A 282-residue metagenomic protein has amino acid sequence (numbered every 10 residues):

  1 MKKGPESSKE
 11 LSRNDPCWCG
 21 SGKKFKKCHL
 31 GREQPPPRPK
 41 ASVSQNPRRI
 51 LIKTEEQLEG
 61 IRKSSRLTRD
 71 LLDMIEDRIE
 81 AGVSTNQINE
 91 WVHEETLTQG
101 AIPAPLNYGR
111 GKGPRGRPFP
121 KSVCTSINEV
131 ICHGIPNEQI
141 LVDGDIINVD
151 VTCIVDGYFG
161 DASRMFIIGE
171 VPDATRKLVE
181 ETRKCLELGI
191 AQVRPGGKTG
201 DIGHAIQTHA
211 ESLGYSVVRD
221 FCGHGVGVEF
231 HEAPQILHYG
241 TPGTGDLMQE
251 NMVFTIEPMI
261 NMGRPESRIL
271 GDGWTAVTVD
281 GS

Functional and structural regions predicted by a protein language model:
K3-P5, T241-P242: A generic local structural motif
E6-S12: Short, flexible, mixed-charge glycine/proline-rich loop motifs that serve as phosphate/nucleic-acid-contacting
R13, S21-S282: Active-site neighborhoods and metal-handling regions in enzymes and metal-associated proteins
C17: Short cysteine-rich clusters marking metal-coordination/redox-active sites
